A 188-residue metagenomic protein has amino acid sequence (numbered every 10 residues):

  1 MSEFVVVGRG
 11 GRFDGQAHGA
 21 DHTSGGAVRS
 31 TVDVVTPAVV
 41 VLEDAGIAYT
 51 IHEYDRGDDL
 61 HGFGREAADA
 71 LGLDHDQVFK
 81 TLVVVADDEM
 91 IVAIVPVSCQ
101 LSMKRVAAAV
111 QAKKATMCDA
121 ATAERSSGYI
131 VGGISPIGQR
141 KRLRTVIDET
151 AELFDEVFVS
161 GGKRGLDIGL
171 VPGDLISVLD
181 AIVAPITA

Functional and structural regions predicted by a protein language model:
S2-A188: Extended, low-hydrophobicity, polar/charged segments
